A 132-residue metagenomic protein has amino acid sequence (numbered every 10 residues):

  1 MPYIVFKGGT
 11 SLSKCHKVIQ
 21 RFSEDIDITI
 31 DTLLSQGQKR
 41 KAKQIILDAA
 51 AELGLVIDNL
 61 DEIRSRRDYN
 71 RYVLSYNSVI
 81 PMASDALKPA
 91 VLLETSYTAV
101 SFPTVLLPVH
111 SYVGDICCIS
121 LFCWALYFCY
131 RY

Functional and structural regions predicted by a protein language model:
M1-I26, D31: Active-site nucleotide-donor binding segment shared across nucleotidyl transfer reactions
V5-K7, N59, L92-E94: A structural signal for short, well-ordered beta-strand segments and their strand-loop junctions that often border
F6-T10, A51-G54, Y69-L74: A short linear-motif detector with a strong N-terminal bias
T10, T32-L34, Y97-A99: Short, flexible active-site-adjacent loop segments at beta-strand->alpha-helix junctions, enriched in small/polar
H16-I19, K39-A42, T104-L106: Short, conserved acidic/polar surface loops in the N-terminal third of protein domains
D25, S35, R131-Y132: Helix N-cap and loop-to-helix transition residues
I30-R66: Metal-dependent nucleotidyltransferase catalytic core
E62, R66-Y132: Catalytic cores of NTP-dependent nucleotidyl/adenyl transfer enzymes across multiple folds
